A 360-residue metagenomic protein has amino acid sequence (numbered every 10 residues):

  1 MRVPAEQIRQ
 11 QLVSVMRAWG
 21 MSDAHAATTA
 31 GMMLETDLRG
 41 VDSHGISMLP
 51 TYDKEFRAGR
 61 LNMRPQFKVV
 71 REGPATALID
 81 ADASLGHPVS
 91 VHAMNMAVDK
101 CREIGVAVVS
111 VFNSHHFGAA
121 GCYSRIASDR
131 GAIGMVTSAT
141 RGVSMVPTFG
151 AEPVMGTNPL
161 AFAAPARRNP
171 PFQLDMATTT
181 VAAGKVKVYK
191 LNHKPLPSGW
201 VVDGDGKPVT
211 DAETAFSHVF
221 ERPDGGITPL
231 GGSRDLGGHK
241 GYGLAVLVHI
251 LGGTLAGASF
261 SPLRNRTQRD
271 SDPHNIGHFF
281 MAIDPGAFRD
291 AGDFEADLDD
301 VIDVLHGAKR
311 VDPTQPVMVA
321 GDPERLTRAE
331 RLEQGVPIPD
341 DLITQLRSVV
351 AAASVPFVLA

Functional and structural regions predicted by a protein language model:
M1-Q7, M21-S47, L61-E72, D272-N275: N-terminal glycine-rich anion-binding loops that anchor highly charged ligand groups
R2-I8, A18, I250, L255 (+1 more regions): Catalytic-core signal marking the mid-to-C-terminal active-site face
H44-V98: Active-site cofactor/substrate anionic-group-binding motifs, chiefly glycine- and Lys/Arg-rich phosphate-binding loops
V70-T76, D80, V91-A107, T210-P229: Residues forming anionic-ligand binding surfaces in small-molecule and nucleic-acid pockets of primarily soluble enzymes
A77-R167, M176-A177: A generic, well-ordered mixed alpha/beta core segment in the N-terminal half of proteins
S144-F220: Phosphate/diphosphate-binding glycine-rich loops and adjacent basic-rich segments that engage nucleotide
P195-F260, T267: Secondary-shell segments that build the walls of catalytic and ion/ligand-binding clefts
